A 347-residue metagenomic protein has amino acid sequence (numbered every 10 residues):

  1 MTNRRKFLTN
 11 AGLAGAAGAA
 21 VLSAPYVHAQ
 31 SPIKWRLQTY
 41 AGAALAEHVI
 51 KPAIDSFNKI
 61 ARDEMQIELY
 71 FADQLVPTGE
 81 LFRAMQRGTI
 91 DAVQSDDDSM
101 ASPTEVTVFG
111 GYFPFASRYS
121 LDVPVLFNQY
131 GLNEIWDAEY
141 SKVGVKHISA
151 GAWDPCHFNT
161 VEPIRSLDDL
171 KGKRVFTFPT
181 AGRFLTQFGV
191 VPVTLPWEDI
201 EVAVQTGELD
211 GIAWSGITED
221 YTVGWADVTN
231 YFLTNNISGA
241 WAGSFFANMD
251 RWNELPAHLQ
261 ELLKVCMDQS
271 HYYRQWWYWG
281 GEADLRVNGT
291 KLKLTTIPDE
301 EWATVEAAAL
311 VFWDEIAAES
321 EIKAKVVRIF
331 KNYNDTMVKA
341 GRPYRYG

Functional and structural regions predicted by a protein language model:
T2-V123, E134-G347: N-terminal secretory/targeting leader peptides
